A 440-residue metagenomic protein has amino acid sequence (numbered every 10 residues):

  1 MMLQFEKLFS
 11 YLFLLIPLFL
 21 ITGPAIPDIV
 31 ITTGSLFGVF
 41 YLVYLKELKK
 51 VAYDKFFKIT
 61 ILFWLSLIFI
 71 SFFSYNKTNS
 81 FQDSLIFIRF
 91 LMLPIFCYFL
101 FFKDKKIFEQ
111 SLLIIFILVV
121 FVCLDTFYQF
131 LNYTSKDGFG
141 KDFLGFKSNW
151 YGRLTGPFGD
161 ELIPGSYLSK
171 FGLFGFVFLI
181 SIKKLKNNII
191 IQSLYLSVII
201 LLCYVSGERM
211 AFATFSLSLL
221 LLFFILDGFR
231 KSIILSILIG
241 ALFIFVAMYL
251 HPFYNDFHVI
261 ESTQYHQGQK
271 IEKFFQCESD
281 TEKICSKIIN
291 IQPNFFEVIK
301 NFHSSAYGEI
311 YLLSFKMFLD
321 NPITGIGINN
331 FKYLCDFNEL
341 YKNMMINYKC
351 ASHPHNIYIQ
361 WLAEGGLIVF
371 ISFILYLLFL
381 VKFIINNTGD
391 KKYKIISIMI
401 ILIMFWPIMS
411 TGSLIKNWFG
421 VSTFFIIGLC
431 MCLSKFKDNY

Functional and structural regions predicted by a protein language model:
M1-Q82, F99, K103-E109, L113 (+5 more regions): Transmembrane signal-anchor hairpin modules in multi-pass inner-membrane enzymes, especially those that act on
L8-I16, F56-I59, F63, I191-Y195 (+5 more regions): Loop-to-helix entry and N-terminal half of a specific, functionally important transmembrane alpha helix in multi-pass
L12-F13, F143-F158, M345-I359: Juxtamembrane membrane-water interface segments that cap and precede transmembrane helices
I16-P17, G38, I68, M92 (+7 more regions): Alpha-helical transmembrane segments of multi-pass inner-membrane proteins
T22-Y44, S84-F96, P164-G175, F212-L220 (+2 more regions): Membrane-embedded alpha-helical segments of multi-pass membrane proteins, especially the transmembrane helices
T33-V39, V177, L219-L220, Y376 (+2 more regions): Transmembrane alpha-helices of multi-pass inner-membrane enzymes
L226-F302, L312-D320, I328: A membrane-periplasm/extracellular boundary helix in multi-pass inner-membrane enzymes that assemble envelope glycans
P293-D320, T324-G365: Long extracytoplasmic/lumenal interhelical loops at the membrane interface of multi-pass membrane proteins
